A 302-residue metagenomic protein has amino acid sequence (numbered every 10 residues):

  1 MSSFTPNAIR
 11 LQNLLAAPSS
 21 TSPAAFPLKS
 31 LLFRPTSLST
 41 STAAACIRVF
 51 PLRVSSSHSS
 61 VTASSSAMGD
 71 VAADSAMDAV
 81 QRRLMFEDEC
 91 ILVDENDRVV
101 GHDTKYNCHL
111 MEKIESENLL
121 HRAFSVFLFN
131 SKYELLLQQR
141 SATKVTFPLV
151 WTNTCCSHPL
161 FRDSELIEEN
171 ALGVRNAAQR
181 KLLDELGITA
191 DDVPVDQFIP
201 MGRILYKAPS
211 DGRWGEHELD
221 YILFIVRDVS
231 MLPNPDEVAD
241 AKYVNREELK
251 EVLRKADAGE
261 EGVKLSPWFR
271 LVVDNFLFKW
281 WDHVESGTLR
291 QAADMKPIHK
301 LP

Functional and structural regions predicted by a protein language model:
S2-A16, K29-L31, P35, I47-A67 (+2 more regions): Nudix hydrolase/Nudix homology domain
R34-Y106, E168: N-terminal organelle-targeting presequences
V80, K105-F127, K132-I188: Conserved Nudix-box catalytic region and its N-terminal flanking loop in Nudix hydrolases and closely related
R82-L84, E117-L120, W214-H217: A short catalytic or substrate-binding loop motif that flags glycine-/basic-rich loops and adjacent residues that bind
E87-E89, A123-F124, G173, A239: Short loop/turn microsegments at loop-to-beta-strand junctions
A190-G202: A short coil-to-beta-strand element that immediately follows conserved catalytic motifs
